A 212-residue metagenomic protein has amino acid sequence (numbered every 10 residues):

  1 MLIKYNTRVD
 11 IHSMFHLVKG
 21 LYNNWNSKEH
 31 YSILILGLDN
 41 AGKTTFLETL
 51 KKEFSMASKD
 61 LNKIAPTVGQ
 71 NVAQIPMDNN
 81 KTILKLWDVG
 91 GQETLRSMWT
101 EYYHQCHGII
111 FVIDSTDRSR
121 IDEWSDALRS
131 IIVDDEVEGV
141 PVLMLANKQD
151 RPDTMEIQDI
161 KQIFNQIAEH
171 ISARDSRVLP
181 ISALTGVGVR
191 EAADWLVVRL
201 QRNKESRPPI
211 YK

Functional and structural regions predicted by a protein language model:
L2-K212: TRAFAC-class small GTPase G-domain
